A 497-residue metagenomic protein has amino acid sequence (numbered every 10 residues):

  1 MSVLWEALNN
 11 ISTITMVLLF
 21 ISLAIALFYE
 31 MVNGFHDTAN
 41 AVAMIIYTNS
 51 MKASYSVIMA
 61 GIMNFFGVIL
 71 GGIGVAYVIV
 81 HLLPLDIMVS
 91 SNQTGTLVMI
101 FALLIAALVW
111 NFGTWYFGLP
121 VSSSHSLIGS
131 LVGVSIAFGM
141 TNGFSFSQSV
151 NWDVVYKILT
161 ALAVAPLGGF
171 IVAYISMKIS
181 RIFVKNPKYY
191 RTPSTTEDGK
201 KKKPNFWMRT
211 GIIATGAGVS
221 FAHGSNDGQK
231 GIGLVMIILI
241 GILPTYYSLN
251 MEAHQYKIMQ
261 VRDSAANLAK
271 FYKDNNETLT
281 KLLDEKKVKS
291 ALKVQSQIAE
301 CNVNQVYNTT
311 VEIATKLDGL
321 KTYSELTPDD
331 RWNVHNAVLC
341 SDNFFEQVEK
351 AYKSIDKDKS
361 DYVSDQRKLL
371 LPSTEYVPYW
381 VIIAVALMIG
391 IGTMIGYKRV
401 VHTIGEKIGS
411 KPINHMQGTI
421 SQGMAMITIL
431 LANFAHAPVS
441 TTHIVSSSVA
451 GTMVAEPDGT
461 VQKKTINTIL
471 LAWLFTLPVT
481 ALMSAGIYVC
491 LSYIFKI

Functional and structural regions predicted by a protein language model:
M1-I14, I497: Short, strongly hydrophobic alpha-helical membrane anchors
S2, P244-W380: Low-complexity, proline/glycine-enriched hydrophobic segments characteristic of transmembrane helices
M16, F20-E30, N92-I105, W380-L387 (+1 more regions): Structural signature of hydrophobic alpha-helical transmembrane segments
L23, L27-T38, N64-Y77, L103 (+15 more regions): Transmembrane alpha-helical segments of multi-pass membrane transport proteins and ion-pumping complexes
F35-V42, S50, F117-G129, G228-V235 (+2 more regions): Short, non-helical or kinked segments that cap or interrupt transmembrane helices
N49-G61, H415-T419, Q462-T468: Membrane-interface alpha-helices at helix entry/exit sites of multi-pass transporters
Y116, S373, G405-T441, I469-W473: Hydrophobic alpha-helical bundle architecture
I413, E456-V479: Interfacial loop-to-transmembrane junctions
